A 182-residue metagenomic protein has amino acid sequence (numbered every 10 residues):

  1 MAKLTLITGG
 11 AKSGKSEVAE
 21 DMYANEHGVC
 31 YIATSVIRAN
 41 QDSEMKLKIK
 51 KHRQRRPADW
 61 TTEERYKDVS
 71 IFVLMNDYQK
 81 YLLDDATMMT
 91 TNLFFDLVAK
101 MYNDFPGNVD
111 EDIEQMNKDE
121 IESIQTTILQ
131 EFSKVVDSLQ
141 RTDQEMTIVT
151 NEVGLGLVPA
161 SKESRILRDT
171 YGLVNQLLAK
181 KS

Functional and structural regions predicted by a protein language model:
A2-M75: Conserved P-loop
D77-K80, T142-T147: Loop/turn-to-beta-strand initiation segments
K80-P106: Conserved, surface-exposed functional patches that form binding/active-site neighborhoods
T90, L155-K162: Short, solvent-exposed loop/turn segments at secondary-structure junctions
V98-I124: A solvent-exposed, charged loop/short amphipathic helix patch at secondary-structure junctions
Q130-D143, V174-L177, K181: Catalytic-core regions built around general acid/base machinery
N151: Acidic, metal-coordinating catalytic segment for phosphate/diphosphate chemistry, firing primarily on the Nudix
S161-S182: Phosphate-binding/switch region of NTP-binding enzymes
